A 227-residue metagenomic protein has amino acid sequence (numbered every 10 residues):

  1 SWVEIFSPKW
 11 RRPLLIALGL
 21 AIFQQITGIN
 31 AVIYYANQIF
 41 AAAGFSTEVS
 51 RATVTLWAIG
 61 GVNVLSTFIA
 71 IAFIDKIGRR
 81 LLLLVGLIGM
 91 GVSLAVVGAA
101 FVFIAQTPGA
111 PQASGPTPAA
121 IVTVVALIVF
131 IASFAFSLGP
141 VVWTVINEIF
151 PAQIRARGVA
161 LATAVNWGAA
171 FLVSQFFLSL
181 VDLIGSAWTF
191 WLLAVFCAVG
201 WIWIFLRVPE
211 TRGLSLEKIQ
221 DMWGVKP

Functional and structural regions predicted by a protein language model:
S1-P227: Alpha-helical transmembrane bundle of multi-pass membrane proteins
